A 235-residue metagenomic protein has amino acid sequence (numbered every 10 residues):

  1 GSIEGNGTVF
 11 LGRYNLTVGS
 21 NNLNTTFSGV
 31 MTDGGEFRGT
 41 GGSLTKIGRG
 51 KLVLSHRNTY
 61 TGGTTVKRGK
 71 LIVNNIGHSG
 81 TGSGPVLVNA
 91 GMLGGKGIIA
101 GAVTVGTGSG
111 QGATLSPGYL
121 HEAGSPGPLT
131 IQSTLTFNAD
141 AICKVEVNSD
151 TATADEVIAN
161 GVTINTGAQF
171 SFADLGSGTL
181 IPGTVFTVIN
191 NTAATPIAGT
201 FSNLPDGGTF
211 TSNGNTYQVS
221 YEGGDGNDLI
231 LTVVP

Functional and structural regions predicted by a protein language model:
G1, L52-H56, L71-V73, S125-T134 (+1 more regions): Extracellular beta-sheet-rich ligand-binding/adhesion modules
G1-E4, N75-H78, M92-K96, L120-G127 (+2 more regions): Short, solvent-exposed secondary-structure boundary motifs
G1-S2, L87-V88, T153-G161, I230-P235: Short, intrinsically disordered, charge-balanced linker/junction segments flanking boundaries in proteins
E4-T26, V30-D33, T40, I142 (+2 more regions): Extracellular/surface-exposed low-complexity segments
E4-V88, T163-G167: Extracellular repeat-rich scaffold modules on cell surfaces
T17-V18, T40, M92-T184: Extracellular beta-strand/loop-rich repeat segments of large surface/secreted proteins
V30-F37, R57-T59, N74-H78, Q111-A113 (+4 more regions): Glycine-centered low-complexity coil/loop motifs and glycine-rich tracts, especially the flexible linkers
